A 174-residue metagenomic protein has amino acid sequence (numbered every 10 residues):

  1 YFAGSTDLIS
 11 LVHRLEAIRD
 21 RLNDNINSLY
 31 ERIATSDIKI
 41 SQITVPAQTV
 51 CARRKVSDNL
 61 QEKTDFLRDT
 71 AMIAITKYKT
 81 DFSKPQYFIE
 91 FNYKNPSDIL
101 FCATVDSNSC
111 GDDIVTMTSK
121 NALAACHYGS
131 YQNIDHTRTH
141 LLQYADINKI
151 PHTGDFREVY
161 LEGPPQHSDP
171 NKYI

Functional and structural regions predicted by a protein language model:
F2-I174: A solvent-exposed interaction/effector surface
